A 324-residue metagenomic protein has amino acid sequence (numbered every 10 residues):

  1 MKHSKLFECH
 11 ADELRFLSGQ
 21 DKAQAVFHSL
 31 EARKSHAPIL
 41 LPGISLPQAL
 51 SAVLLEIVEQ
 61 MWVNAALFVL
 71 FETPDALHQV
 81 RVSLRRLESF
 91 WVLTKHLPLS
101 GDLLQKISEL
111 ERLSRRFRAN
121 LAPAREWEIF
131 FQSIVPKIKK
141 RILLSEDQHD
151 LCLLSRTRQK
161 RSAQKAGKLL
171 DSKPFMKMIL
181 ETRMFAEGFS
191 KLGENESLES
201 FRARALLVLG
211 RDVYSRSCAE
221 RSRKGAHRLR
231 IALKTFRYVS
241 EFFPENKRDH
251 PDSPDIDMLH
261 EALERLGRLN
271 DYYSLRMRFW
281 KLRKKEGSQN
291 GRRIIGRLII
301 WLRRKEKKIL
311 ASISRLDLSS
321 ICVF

Functional and structural regions predicted by a protein language model:
M1-F324: Function-determining surface determinants
